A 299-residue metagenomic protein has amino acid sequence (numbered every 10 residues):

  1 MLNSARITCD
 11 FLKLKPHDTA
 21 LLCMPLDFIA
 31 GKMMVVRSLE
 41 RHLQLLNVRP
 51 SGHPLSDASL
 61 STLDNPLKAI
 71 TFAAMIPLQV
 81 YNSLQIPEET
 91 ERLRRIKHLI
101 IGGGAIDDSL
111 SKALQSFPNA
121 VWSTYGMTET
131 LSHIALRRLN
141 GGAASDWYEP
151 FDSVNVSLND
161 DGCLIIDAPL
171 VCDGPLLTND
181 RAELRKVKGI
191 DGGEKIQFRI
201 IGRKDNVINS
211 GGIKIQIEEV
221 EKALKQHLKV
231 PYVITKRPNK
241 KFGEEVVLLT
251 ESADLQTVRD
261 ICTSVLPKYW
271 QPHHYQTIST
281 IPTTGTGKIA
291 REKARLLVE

Functional and structural regions predicted by a protein language model:
M1-K15: Conserved structural elements of the adenylate-forming
L2-N3, T19-N82: AMP-binding/adenylate-forming
I86-G141: Gly/Ser/Thr-rich phosphate-binding loop
N119-D161, V171-P175: Conserved ATP-binding loop and adjacent catalytic segment of the adenylate-forming AMP-binding
N155-E183, I196, E251: AMP-binding/adenylate-forming core of the ANL superfamily
N179-W270: AMP-binding/adenylate-forming catalytic core of the ANL superfamily
T235, V247-L249, I261-E299: Conserved C-terminal "lid"/linker of ANL adenylate-forming enzymes
